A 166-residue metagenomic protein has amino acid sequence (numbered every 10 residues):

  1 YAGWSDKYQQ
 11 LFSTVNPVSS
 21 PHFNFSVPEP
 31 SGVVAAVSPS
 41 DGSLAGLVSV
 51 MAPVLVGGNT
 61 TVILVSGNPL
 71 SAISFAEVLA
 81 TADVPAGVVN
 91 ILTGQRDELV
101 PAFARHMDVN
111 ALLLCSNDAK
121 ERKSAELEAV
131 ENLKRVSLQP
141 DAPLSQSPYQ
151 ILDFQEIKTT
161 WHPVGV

Functional and structural regions predicted by a protein language model:
Y1-L11, V15, F25, M107 (+1 more regions): C-terminal segments
Y1-M51: N-terminal Rossmann NAD(P)-binding subdomain characteristic of aldehyde/semialdehyde dehydrogenases
H22, E98-L99: Short acidic active-site motifs
A35-P39, S43-L44, T61-S66, A86-I91: Short beta-strand->loop structural element characteristic of the AMP-binding/adenylate-forming
V37-S38, L92-D97, C115-N117, Q139-D141: Glycine-rich beta-to-alpha transition loops that act as phosphate-gripper elements at the mouths of alpha/beta enzyme
L55-V56: Short hydrophobic alpha-helices that are characteristic scaffold elements of the AMP-binding
I63-V78, L92-T93: ATP-dependent adenylate-forming carboxylate-activation enzymes
